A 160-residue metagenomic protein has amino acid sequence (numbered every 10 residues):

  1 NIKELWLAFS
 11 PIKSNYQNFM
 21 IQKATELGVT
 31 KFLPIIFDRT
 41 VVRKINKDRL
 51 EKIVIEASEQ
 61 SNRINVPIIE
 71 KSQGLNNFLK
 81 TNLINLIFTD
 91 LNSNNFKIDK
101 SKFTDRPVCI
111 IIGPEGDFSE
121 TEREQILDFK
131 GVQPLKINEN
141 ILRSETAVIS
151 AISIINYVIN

Functional and structural regions predicted by a protein language model:
N1-N85: RNA substrate-binding interface of SAM-dependent RNA methyltransferases
F9-S10, R43, E115, N140 (+1 more regions): Glycine- and other small-residue-rich loops at beta-strand/loop junctions that grip anionic moieties
K23-L27, K102-R106, Q125-D128, I152: Short, solvent-exposed amphipathic alpha-helical segments in soluble enzyme and RNA/protein-processing domains
E26, E56-E59, E115, E122 (+1 more regions): Acidic-residue sensor for enzyme active/binding pockets
Q73-L79, N94-F96, I141-R143: A short acidic, often aromatic-flanked loop/helix-cap motif at beta-alpha or helix-coil junctions that lines enzyme
G74, D117, A147: Residue-level recognition of oxygen-bearing side chains
L86-E124, G131-K136: Active-site/ligand-binding-proximal alpha/beta "capping" segment
E120-N160: Structured adenosyl-cofactor binding patch, chiefly the S-adenosyl-L-methionine
